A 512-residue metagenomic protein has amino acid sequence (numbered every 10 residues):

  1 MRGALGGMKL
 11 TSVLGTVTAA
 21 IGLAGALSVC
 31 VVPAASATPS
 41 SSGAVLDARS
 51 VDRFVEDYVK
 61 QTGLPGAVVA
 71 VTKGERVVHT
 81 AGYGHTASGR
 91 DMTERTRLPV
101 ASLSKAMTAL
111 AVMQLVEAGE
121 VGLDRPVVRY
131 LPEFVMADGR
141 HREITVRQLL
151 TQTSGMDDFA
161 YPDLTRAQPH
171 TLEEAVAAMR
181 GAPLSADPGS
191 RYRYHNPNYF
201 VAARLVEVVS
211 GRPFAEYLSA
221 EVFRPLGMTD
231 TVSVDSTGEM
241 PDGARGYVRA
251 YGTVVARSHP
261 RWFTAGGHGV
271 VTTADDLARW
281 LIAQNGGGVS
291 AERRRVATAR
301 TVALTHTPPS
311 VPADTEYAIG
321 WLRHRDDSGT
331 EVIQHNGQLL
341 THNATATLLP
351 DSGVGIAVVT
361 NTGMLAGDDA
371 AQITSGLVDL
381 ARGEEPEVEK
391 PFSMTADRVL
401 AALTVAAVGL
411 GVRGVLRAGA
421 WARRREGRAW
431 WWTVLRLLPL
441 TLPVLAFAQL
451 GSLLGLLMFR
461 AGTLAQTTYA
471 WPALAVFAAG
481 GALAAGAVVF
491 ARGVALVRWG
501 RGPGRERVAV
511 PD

Functional and structural regions predicted by a protein language model:
M1-T38: Secretory targeting and sorting signals
R2, K9, A37-A67, T72-K73 (+1 more regions): Catalytic loop of the DD-peptidase/beta-lactamase superfamily, centered on the K-T-G motif and neighboring
V45-R49, G66, L98-A106, V121 (+9 more regions): Soluble non-cytosolic domains of exported or imported proteins
R49-R53, G66, R90, E94 (+4 more regions): Active-site helix/loop module of the DD-peptidase/beta-lactamase fold, centered on the serine-lysine SxxK catalytic
D52, E56, A109, D124 (+9 more regions): Extracytoplasmic/secreted envelope proteins and their assembly/folding machinery, especially bacterial periplasmic
D57-D91, T165-Q168: A short, well-structured edge-of-sheet supersecondary motif
T72, R76, D124-F134, V302-L304: Acidic helix-start/capping segments at beta-turn-to-alpha-helix junctions
A160-A278: Catalytic-site signature segments of enzymes, centered on catalytic residues
